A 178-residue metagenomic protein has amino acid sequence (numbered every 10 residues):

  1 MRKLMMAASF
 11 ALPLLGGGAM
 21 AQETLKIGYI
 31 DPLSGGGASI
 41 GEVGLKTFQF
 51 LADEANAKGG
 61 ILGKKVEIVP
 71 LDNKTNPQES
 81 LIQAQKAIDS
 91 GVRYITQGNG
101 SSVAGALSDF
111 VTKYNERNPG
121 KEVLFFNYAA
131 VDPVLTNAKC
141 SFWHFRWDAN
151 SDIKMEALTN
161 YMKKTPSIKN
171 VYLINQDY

Functional and structural regions predicted by a protein language model:
M1-L4: Positively charged n-region of N-terminal signal peptides that target proteins for export
M6-L14: Hydrophobic helical h-region of N-terminal Sec-dependent signal peptides in bacterial secretory/periplasmic proteins
L15-A21: Sec/Tat signal peptide C-region and signal peptidase I cleavage site
T24-K26, K169-N170: Residues that mark the start of a beta-strand
G28-Q49, L71-Q78, N99-S102, I174-Y178: Extracytoplasmic "Venus flytrap"
K46-I68: Signal peptide-proximal N-terminal region of secreted/periplasmic/extracellular or secretory-lumen proteins
K65-D89, K154-A157: Structural motif
R93-Y178: Extracytoplasmic ligand/sensor domains, especially the bilobed periplasmic-binding protein
